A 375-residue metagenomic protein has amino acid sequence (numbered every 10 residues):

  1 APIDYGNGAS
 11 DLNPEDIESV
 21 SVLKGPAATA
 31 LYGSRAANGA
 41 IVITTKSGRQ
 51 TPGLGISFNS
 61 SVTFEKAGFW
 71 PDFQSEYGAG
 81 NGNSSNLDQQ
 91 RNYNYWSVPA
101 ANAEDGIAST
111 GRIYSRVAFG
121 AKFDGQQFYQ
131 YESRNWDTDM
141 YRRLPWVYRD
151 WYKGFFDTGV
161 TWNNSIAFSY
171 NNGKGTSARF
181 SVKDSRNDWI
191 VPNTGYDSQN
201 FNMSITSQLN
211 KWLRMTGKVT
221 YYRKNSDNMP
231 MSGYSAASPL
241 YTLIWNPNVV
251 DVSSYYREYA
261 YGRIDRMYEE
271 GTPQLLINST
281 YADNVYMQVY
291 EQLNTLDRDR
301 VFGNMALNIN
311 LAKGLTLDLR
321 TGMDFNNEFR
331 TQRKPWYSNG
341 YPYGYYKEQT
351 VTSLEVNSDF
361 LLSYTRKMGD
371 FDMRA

Functional and structural regions predicted by a protein language model:
A1, Q50-V147, G175, W189-Y196 (+2 more regions): Surface-exposed loop/interface segments of Gram-negative outer-membrane beta-barrel transport/assembly proteins
P2-G25: Short acidic/polar hinge/loop motifs at secondary-structure boundaries that mediate gating or recognition
G8, A30, A36-S60, N164-I166: N-terminal periplasmic accessory domains that precede and gate Gram-negative outer-membrane beta-barrel machines
P14, T161, G173-K174, Q208-N210 (+2 more regions): Outer-membrane beta-barrel channels and translocator barrels
T45, V160, I166-Y170, M203-S207 (+2 more regions): Residues on the lipid-exposed face of transmembrane beta-strands in outer-membrane beta-barrel proteins
F155-G159: Short Gly/Pro-enriched turn/cap motifs at secondary-structure boundaries
V182-D188: Transmembrane beta-strand segments that form the barrel wall of outer-membrane beta-barrel proteins
